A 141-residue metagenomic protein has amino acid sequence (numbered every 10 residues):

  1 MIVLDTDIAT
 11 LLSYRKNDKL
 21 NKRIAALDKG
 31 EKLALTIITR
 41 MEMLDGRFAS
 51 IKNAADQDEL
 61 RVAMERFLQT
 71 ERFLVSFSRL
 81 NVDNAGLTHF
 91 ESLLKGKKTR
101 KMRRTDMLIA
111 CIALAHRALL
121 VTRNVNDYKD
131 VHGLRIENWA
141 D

Functional and structural regions predicted by a protein language model:
M1, A110, L114-D141: Acidic, PIN/NYN-like endoribonuclease modules and their adjacent C-terminal/linker elements
M1-I38, A49-L68: Short, well-structured N-terminal submotif of metal-dependent ribonuclease cores
D5-T6, M43, F90, A113 (+1 more regions): Generic structural signal for small/hydrophobic residues in well-ordered secondary structure, especially within
I8, T39, G86, I109 (+1 more regions): Alpha-helix capping/helix-boundary segments
S13, I24, R47, L94 (+2 more regions): Short, flexible helix/strand-to-coil boundary loops that buttress conserved ligand/catalytic motifs in alpha/beta
R47-I51, F73-L119: Active-site neighborhoods of divalent-metal-dependent phosphate/nucleic-acid chemistry enzymes
